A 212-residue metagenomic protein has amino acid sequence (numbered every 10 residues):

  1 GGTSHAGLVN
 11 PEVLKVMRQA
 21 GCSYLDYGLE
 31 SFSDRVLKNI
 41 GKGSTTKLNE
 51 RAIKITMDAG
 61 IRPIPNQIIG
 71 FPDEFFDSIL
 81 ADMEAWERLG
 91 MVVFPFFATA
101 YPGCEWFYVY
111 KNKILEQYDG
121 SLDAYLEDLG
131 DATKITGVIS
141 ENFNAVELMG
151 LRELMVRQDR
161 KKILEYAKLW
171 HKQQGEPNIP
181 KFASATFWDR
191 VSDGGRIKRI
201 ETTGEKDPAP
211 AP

Functional and structural regions predicted by a protein language model:
G1-I64, I69-F71: Conserved SAM/AdoMet-binding glycine-rich loop
T3-A6, I69-D73, F96-E105: Short, solvent-exposed turn/loop segments enriched in Gly/Ser/Thr/Pro and often Arg
V9, L48, E74-S78, F143 (+1 more regions): Soluble or luminal CAZymes and related metallo-dependent hydrolases
E12-K15, P72-R88: Catalytic cores of alpha/beta
L25, V93-F94: Hydrophobic residues within beta-strands of alpha/beta enzymes
G43-S44, D82-E84, K111-I114: Short, hinge-like loop/turn segments at secondary-structure boundaries
E105-K111, E116-P212: Radical SAM enzyme core and accessory elements
